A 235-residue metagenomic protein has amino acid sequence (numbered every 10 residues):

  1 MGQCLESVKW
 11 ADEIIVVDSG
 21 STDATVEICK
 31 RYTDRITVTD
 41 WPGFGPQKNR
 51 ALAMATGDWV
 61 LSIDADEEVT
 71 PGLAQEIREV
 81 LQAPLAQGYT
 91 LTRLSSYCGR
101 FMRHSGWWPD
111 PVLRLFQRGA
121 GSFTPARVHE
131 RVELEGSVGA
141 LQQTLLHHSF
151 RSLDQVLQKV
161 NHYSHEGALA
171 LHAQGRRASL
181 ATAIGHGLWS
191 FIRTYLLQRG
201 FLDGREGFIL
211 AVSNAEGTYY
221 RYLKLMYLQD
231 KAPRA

Functional and structural regions predicted by a protein language model:
M1-W10: Short, well-formed alpha-helical segments that are part of the catalytic scaffolds of diverse glycosyltransferases
G2, D23-Y32, G72-L73: Acidic helix N-cap motif at the loop->helix transition within catalytic regions of sugar-transfer enzymes
S7, D18-E27, D64: A conserved acidic beta->alpha catalytic loop
S21, P42-G43, E67: Alpha/beta-hydrolase active-site loop signature
V26-M54: Conserved donor nucleotide-binding strand/loop of the catalytic core
T39, I63-A65: Cofactor-binding loops of NAD(P)H-dependent oxidoreductases, dominated by short-chain dehydrogenase/reductases
P46-A53, D58-W59, I63, T70-A235: Catalytic-site signature of metal-activated, phosphate-bearing donor transferases, centered on the GT-A/GT-A-like
